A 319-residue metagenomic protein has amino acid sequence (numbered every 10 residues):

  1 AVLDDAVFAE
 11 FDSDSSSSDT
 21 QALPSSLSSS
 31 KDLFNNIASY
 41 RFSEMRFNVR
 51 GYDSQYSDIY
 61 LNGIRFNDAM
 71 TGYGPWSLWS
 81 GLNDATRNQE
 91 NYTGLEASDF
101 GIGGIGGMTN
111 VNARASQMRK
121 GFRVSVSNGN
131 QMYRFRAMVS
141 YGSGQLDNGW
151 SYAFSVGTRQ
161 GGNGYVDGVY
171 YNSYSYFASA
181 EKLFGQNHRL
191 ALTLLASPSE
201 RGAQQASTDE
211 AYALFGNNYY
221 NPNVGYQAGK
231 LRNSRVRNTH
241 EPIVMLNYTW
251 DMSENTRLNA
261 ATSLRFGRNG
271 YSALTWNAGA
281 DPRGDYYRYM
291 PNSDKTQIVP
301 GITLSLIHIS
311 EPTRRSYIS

Functional and structural regions predicted by a protein language model:
S17-S28, M45-N48, W76-S80, Q89-N91 (+2 more regions): N-terminal periplasmic accessory domains that precede and gate Gram-negative outer-membrane beta-barrel machines
P24-R65: Extracytoplasmic beta-strand/coil segments of soluble accessory domains associated with Gram-negative outer-membrane
N35, I64-L95, V111-R114: Short acidic/polar hinge/loop motifs at secondary-structure boundaries that mediate gating or recognition
S54, F66, G129-Q131, R159-G161 (+4 more regions): Structural signature of outer-membrane beta-barrel domains
R123, N128-G161, Y165-Q204, V236 (+1 more regions): Transmembrane beta-barrel wall of Gram-negative outer-membrane proteins
Y170-S175, A206-N221, T275-D285, M290: Flexible, surface-exposed loop regions and adjacent strand-edge segments of Gram-negative outer-membrane beta-barrel
N187-P242, G267-L274: Flexible loop and strand-edge segments within Gram-negative outer membrane beta-barrel domains
I307-S319: Single conserved hydrophobic/aromatic residue that forms the stacking wall/gate of nucleotide- or nucleobase-binding
